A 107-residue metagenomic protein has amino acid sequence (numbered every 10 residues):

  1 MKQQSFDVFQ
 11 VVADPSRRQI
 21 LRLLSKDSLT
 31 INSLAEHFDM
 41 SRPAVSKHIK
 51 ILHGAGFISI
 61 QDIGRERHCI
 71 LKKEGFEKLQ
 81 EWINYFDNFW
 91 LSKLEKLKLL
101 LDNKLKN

Functional and structural regions predicted by a protein language model:
M1-Q4, V11, R22-H37, R42 (+3 more regions): C-terminal regulatory/oligomerization modules of transcriptional regulators
F6, D14-R18: Short alpha-helical elements of helix-turn-helix
F9-Q10, H68: Short basic coil micro-motifs at the edges of alpha-helical modules that engage polyanionic partners
R17, I60-D62: Short, cationic motifs built from Arg/Lys/His that form the positively charged side of catalytic pockets
D62-H68: Short, Lys/Arg-rich nucleic-acid/phosphate-binding segment
